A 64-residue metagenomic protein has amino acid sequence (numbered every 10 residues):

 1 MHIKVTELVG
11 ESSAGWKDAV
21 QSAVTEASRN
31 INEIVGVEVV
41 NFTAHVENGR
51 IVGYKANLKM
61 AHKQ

Functional and structural regions predicted by a protein language model:
H2-V35: Short, well-ordered alpha-helical segments
E38, F42-Q64: A cross-kingdom feature marking charged/low-complexity
